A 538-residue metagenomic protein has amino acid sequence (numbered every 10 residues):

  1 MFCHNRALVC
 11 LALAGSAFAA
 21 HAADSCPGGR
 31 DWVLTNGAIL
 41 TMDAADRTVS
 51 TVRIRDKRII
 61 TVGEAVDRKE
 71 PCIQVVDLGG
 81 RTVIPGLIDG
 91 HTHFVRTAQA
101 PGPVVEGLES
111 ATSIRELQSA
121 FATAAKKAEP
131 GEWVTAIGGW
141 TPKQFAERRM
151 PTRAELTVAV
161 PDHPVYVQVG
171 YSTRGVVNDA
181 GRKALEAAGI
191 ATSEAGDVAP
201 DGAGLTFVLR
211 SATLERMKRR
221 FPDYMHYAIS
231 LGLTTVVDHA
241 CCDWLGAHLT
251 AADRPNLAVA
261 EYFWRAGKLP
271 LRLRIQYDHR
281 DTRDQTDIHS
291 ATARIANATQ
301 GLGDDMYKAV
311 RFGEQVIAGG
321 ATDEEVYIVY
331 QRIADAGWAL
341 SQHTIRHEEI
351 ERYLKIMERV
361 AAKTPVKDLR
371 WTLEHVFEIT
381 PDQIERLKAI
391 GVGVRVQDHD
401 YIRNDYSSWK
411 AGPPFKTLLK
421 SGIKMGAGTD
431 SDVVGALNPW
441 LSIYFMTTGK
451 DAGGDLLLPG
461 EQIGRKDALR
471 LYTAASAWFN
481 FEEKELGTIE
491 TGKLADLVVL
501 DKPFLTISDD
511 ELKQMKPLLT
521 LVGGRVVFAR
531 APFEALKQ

Functional and structural regions predicted by a protein language model:
M1-V9: Bacterial N-terminal signal peptides that target proteins for export
V9-A17: Bacterial N-terminal signal peptides
A19-A22: Boundary at the C-terminal end of the N-terminal hydrophobic targeting segment
D24-T35, L40, A44-A293, M306-E349 (+4 more regions): Divalent metal-binding segments
R219, Q331-S341, E348-W371, H375-V376 (+5 more regions): His/Asp/Glu-enriched, well-ordered alpha-helical/loop segment that forms or immediately abuts the divalent-metal
Q300-L302: Accessory "access/gating" subregions that flank catalytic or transport cores
R530-Q538: Extracellular/periplasmic ectodomains of large secreted or surface enzymes and adhesion receptors
